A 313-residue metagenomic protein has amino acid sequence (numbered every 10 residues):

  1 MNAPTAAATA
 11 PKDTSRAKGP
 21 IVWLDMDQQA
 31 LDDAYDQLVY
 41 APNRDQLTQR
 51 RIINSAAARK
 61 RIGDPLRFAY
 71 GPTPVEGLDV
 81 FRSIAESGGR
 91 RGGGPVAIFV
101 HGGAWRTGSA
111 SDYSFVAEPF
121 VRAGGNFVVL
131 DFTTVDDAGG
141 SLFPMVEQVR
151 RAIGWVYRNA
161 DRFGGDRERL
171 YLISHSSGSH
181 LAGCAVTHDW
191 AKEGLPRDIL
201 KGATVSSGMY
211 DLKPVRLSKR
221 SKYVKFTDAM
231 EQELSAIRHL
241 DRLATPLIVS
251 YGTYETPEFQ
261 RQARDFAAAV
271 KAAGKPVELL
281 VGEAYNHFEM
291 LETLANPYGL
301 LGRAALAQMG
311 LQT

Functional and structural regions predicted by a protein language model:
N2-T313: Alpha/beta-hydrolase superfamily serine-hydrolase fold, recognizing
